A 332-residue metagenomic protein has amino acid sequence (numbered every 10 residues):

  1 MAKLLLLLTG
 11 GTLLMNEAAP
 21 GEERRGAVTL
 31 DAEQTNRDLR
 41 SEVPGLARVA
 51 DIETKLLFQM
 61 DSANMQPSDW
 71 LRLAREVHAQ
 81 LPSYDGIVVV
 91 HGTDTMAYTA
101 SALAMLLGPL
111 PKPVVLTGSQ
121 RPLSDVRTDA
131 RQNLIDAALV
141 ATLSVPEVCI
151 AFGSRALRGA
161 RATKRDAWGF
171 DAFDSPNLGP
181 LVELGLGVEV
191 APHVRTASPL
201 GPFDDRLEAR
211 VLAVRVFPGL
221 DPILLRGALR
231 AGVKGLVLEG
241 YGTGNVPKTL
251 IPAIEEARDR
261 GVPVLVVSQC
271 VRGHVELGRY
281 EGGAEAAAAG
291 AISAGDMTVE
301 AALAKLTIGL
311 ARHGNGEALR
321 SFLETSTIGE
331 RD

Functional and structural regions predicted by a protein language model:
M1-A79, P252: ATP/NTP phosphate-donor binding region
A2, L7-E17, T35-L46, R158-T243 (+1 more regions): Accessory alpha-helical/coil subdomains and C-terminal extensions that flank or cap enzyme catalytic cores
T9-T12, G92-T93, S119-P122, G153 (+2 more regions): Short, ordered loop/turn segments at secondary-structure junctions
E17-P20, A100-S101, V126-D129, G159-K164 (+1 more regions): Short acidic, glycine/serine/threonine-rich loops at helix termini
P82-M96, A231-T243: Short acidic, glycine-rich surface-loop motifs adjacent to enzyme active sites
V89-P111, V246-E255, G282: Short Gly/Thr/Asp-enriched flexible loops that form oxyanion-binding sites at enzyme active sites
L116-G185: Internal gly/pro-rich beta-alpha loop/helix module that stabilizes soluble enzyme cofactors or their anionic handles
K248-D332: ATP/nucleoside-binding phosphotransfer catalytic cores, i.e., glycine-rich phosphate-binding loops
